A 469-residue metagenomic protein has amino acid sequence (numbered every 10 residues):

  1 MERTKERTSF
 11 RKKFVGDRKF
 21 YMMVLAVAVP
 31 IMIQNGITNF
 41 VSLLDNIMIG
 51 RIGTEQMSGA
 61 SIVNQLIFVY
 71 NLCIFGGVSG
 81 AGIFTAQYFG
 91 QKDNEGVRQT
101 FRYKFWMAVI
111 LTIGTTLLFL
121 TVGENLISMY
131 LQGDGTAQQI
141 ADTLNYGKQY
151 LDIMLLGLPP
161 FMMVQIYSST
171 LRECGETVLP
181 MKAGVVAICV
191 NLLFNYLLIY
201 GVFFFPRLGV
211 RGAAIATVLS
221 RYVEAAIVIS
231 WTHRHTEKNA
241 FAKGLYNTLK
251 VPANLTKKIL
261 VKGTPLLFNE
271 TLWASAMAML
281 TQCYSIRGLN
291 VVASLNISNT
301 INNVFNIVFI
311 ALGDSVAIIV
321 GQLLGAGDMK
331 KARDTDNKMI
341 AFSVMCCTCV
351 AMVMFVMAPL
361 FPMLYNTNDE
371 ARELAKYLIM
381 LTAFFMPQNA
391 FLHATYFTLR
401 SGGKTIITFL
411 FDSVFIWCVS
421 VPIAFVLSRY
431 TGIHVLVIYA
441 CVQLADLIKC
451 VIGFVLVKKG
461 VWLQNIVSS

Functional and structural regions predicted by a protein language model:
M1-A28, T85-G157, R207-G263, V320-F385 (+1 more regions): Short alpha-helical transmembrane segments in multi-pass integral membrane proteins
A26, I49-F68, A141-Y146, V210-R211 (+5 more regions): Interfacial/gating helices of multi-pass transporter permease domains
A26-D45, I153, A187, S220-E224 (+4 more regions): Transmembrane helical elements of multi-pass membrane transporters/channels
M32, G36, F40, L44 (+18 more regions): Generic alpha-helical transmembrane segments of integral inner-membrane proteins, especially permease/transport modules
I33, D45-I49, A60, T85-G90 (+22 more regions): Hydrophobic/aromatic residues within transmembrane alpha-helices of membrane transport systems, especially the TMDs
G36, F40-S58, I127-A141, I199-L208 (+5 more regions): Helix-terminus/linker motif at the lipid-water interface of multi-pass membrane proteins
M57-L117, F161-P180, T281, V292-A358 (+1 more regions): Small-residue-rich hydrophobic transmembrane alpha-helices
V78, I153-R172, P180-I188, A213-I229 (+5 more regions): Short runs within selected transmembrane alpha-helices of multi-pass transporters and secretion channels
